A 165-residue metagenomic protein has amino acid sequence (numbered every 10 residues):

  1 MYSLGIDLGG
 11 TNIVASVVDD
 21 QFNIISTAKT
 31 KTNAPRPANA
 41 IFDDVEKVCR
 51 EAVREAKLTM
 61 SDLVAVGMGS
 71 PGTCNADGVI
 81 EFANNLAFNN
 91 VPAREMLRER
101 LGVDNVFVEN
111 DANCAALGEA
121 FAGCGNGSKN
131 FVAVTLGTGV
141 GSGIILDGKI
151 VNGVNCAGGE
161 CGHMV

Functional and structural regions predicted by a protein language model:
Y2, S16-V18, F22, S26-K29 (+4 more regions): Glycine/GP-enriched mid-protein hinge/lid loop-to-helix segment characteristic of carbohydrate kinases
S3-L8, N12-S70: Conserved phosphate-binding loops in N-terminal lobes of ATP-dependent enzymes of the actin/Hsp70/sugar-kinase
L4, G72-C74, I145: Assembly/interface hotspot detector across virion components, adhesins/toxins, and nucleic-acid enzymes
T11, A112-N113, A157: A generic "binding-loop/recognition-motif" signal
T11, P71-T73, G137-G139: Short glycine-rich anion-binding loops that position phosphate/pyrophosphate groups of nucleotides and phosphorylated
A38-E46, R50, R54, S61-V66 (+1 more regions): Glycine-rich phosphate-binding loop and adjoining helix at the ATP-binding site of ATP-dependent phosphoryl-transfer
